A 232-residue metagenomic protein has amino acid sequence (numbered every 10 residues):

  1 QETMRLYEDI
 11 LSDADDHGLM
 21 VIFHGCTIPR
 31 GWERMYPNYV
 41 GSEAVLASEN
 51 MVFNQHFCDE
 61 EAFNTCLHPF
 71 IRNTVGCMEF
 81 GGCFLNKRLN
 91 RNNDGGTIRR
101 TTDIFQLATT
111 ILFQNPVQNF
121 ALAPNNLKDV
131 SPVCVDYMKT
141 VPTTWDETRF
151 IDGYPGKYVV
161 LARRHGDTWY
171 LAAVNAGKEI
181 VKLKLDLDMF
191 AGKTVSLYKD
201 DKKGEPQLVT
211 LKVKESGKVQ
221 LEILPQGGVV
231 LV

Functional and structural regions predicted by a protein language model:
Q1-T97: Aromatic- and carboxylate-enriched substrate-binding clefts and catalytic-loop regions of carbohydrate-active enzymes
G18-G25, S48, V52-F53, P116-L127 (+2 more regions): Acidic/polar loop patches that form or flank catalytic/metal-binding clefts of enzymes that bind anionic ligands
I22-H24, A172-A176, Y198: Generic beta-strand/beta-sheet core signal
G95-G96, F105-Q118, P124-N125: Catalytic domains of carbohydrate-active enzymes that cleave complex glycans
N125-Y170, V174, D201-L208: Glycan-recognition and catalytic regions of carbohydrate-active enzymes
Y154-A191, Q226-L231: Carbohydrate-binding surface patches
L187-K202: Solvent-exposed beta-hairpin/edge-strand motifs
L211-V232: C-terminal beta-strand-rich structural cap/linker in extracellular carbohydrate-active enzymes
